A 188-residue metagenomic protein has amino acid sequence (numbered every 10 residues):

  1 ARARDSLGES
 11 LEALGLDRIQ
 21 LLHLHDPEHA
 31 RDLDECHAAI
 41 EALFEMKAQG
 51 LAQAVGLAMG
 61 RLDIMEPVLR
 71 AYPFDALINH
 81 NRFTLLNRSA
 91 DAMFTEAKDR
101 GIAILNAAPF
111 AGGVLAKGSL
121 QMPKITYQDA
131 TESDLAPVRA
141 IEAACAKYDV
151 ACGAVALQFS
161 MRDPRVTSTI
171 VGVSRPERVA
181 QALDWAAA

Functional and structural regions predicted by a protein language model:
R2-S6: Glycine-rich anion/phosphate-binding loops
G8, P27-A188: Beta/alpha (TIM)-barrel catalytic core signal, keyed to glycine-rich beta->alpha loops juxtaposed to Asp/Glu that bind
L11-R31: Active-site groove signature of glycoside hydrolases
